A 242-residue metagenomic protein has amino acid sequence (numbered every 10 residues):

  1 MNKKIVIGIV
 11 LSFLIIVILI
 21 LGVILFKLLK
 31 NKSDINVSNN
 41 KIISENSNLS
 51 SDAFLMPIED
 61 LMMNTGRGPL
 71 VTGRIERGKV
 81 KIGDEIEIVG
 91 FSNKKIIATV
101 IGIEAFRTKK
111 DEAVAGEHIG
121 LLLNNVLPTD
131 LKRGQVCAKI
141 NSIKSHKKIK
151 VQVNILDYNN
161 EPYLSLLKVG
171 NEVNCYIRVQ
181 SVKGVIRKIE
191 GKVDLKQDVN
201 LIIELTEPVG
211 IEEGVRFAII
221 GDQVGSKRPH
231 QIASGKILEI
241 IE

Functional and structural regions predicted by a protein language model:
M1-N2: N-terminal Lys/Arg-rich, disordered targeting/topogenic segments
I5, V10, P128-E242: C-terminal effector modules of nucleic-acid-centric enzymes and ribosome-associated factors
L11-L21: Core hydrophobic alpha-helical transmembrane segments of single-pass membrane proteins
L21-I35: Hydrophobic single-pass membrane-insertion segments
D34-D130, V136-N159: Conserved catalytic-core segments of large NTP-driven translation/proteostasis enzymes
